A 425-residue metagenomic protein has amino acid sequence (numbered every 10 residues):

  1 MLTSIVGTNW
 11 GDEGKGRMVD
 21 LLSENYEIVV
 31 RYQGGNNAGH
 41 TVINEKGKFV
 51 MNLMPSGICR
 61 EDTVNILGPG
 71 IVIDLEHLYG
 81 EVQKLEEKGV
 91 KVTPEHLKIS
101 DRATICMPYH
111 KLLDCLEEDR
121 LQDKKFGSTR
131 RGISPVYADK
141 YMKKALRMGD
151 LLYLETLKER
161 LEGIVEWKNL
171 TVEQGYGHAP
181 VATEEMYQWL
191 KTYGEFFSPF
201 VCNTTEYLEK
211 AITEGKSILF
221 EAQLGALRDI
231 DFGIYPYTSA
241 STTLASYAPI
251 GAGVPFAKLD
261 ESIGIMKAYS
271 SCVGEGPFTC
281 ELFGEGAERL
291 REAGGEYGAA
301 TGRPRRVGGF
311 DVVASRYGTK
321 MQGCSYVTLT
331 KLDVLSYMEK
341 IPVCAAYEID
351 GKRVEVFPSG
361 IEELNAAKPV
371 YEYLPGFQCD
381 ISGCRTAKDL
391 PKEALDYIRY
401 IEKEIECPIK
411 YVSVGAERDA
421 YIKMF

Functional and structural regions predicted by a protein language model:
M1-F425: Non-transmembrane, aqueous-exposed alpha-helical and coiled segments at domain scale
